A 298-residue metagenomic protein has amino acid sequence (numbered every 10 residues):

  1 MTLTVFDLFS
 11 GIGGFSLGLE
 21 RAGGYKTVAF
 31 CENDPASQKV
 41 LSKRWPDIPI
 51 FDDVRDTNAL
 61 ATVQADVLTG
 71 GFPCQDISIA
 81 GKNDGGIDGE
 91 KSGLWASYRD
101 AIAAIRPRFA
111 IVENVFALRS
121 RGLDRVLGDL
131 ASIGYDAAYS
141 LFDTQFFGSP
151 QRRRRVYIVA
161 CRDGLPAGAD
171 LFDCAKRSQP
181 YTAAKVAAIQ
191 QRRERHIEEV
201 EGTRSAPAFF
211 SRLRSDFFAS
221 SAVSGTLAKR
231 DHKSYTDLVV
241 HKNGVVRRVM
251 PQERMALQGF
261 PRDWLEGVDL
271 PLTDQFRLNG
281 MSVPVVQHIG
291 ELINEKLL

Functional and structural regions predicted by a protein language model:
M1-V5: Extreme N-terminal starter segment of soluble prokaryotic enzymes
L8-I12, R277: Class I SAM-dependent methyltransferase "Motif I" SAM/SAH-binding loop
G13, L17, P284: Glycine-rich SAM-binding Motif I of class I
G18-K26, R44: A short, Lys/Arg-enriched amphipathic alpha-helix followed by its capping loop at the start of a domain
C31-N33, E113-N114: Conserved acidic E/D residue at the C-terminus of a beta-strand in Rossmann-like folds
P35-K39: Short alpha-helix immediately C-terminal to the canonical SAM-binding loop
T57-V67, Q75-K233, L238, V245-R247: Class I S-adenosyl-L-methionine
E198-L298: C-terminal target-recognition/interaction regions appended to catalytic cores
